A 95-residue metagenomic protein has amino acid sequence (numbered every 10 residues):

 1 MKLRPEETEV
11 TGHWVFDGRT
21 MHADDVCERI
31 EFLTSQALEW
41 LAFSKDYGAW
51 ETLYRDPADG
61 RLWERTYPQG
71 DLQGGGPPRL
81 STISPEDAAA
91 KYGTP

Functional and structural regions predicted by a protein language model:
M1-K45, P77-P95: N-terminal domain-onset segments
A49-P95: Short, compact, well-ordered microdomains
